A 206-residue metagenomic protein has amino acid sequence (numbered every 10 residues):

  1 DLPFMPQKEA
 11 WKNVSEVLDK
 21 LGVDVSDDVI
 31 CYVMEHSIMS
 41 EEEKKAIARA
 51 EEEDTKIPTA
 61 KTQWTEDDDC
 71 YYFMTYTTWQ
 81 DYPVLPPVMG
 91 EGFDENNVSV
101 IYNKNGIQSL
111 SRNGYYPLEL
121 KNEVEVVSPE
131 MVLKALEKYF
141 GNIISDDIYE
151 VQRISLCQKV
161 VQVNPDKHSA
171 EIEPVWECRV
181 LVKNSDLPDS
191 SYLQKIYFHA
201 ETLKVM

Functional and structural regions predicted by a protein language model:
D1-M89: Preferential activation on post-signal-peptide N-terminal prodomains/segments of secreted or lumenal proteins
V14, V100, W176-V182, L203: Conserved histidines in hydrophobic membrane contexts and catalytic metal-binding motifs
V23-D24, N142-S145, L187: Intrinsically disordered or highly flexible coil/loop and linker segments, enriched in small and charged/polar residues
D68-C70, F93-E95, E171-V175, S191: A general secondary-structure signal for short beta-strands and their flanking turns/coil in non-transmembrane regions
T75-Y82, C157-K159, R179-K183: Generic short beta-strand segments
P86-R112, D186-M206: A short, surface-exposed beta-strand/turn
G90-I172: Charged, low-complexity helical/coil segments in non-catalytic cytosolic or luminal regions
S169-E173, K183-L187: Accessory, solvent-exposed terminal regions and/or long lumenal/extracellular loops of proteins
